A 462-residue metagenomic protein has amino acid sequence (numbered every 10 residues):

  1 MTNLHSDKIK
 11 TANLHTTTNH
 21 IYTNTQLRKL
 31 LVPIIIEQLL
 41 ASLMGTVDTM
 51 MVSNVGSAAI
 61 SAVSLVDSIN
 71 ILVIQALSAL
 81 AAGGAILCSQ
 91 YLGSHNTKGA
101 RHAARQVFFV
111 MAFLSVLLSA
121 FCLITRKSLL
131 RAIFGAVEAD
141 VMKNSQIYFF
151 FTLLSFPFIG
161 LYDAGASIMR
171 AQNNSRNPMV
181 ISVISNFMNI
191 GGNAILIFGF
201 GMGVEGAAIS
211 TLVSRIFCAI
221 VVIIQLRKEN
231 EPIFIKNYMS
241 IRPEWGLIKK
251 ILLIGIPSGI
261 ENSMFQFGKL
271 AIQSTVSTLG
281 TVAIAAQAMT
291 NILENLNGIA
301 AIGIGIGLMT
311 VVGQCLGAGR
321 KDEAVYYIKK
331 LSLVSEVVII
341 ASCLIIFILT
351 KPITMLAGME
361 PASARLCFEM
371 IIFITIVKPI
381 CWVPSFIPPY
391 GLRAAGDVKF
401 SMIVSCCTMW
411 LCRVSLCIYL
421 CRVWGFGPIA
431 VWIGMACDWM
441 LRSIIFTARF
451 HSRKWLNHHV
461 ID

Functional and structural regions predicted by a protein language model:
M1-I34, C88-S155, G199-I256, V312-K378 (+1 more regions): Short alpha-helical transmembrane segments in multi-pass integral membrane proteins
N19-M50, N54-V55, I71-G83, L87 (+5 more regions): N-terminal transmembrane alpha-helices
K29-D48, F151, S185, S214-C218 (+3 more regions): Transmembrane helical elements of multi-pass membrane transporters/channels
I34, Q38, T49-M50, I86 (+16 more regions): Transmembrane alpha-helix boundary and packing residues in multipass membrane permease domains and related
L39, L43-S61, L130-A139, I195-M202 (+4 more regions): Helix-terminus/linker motif at the lipid-water interface of multi-pass membrane proteins
S57-S68, S145, F149, A208 (+4 more regions): Small-residue hotspots at the loop-to-helix junctions and early N-terminal turns of transmembrane alpha-helices
I60-A120, I159-P178, I284-T350, W382-C406: Small-residue-rich hydrophobic transmembrane alpha-helices
A81, F151-R170, P178-N186, A207-V222 (+5 more regions): Short runs within selected transmembrane alpha-helices of multi-pass transporters and secretion channels
